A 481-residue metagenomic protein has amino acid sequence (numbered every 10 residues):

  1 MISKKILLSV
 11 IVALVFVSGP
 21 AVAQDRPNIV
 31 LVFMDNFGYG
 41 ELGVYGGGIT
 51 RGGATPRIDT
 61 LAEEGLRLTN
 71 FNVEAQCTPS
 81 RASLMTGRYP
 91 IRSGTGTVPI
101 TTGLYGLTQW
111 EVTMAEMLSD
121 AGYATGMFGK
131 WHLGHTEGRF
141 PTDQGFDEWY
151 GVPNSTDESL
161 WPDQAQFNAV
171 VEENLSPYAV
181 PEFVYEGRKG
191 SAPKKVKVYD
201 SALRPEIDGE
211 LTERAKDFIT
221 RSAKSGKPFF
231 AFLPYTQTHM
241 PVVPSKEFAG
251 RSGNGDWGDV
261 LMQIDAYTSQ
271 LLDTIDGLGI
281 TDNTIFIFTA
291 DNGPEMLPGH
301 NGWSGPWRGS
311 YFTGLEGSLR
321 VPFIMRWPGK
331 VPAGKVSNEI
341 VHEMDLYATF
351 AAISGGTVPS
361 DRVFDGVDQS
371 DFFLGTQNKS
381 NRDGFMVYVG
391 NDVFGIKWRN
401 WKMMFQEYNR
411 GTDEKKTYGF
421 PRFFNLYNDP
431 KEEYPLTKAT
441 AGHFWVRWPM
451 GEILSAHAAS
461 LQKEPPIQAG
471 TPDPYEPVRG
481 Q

Functional and structural regions predicted by a protein language model:
I2, L7-L8, A21-P421, L426 (+1 more regions): Formylglycine-dependent sulfatase
L8-S18: Bacterial N-terminal signal peptides
